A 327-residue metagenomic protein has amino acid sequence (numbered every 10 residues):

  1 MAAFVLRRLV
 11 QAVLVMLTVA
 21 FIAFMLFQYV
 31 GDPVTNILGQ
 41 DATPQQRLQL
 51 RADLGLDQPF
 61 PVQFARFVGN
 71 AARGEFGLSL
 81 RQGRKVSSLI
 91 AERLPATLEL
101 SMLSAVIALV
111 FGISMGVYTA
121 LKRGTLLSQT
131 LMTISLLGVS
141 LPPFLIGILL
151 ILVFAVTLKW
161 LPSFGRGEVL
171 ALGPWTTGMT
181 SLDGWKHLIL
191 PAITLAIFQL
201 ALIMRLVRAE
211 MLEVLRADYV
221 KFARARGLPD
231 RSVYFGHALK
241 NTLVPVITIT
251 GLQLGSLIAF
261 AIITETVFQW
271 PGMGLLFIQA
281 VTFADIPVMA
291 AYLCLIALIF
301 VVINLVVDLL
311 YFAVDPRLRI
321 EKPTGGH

Functional and structural regions predicted by a protein language model:
M1-R7, Q11, S114-L150, V244-V246: Cytoplasmic-entry segments and transmembrane alpha-helices of multi-pass inner-membrane transporters
A2-A3, L94-L127, V156, G173-H327: Alpha-helical transmembrane segments of integral membrane proteins, especially multi-pass inner/plasma-membrane
L9, F60-F76, V86, I90 (+6 more regions): Hydrophobic alpha-helical segments of integral membrane proteins, encompassing both true transmembrane helices
A12, A20, T43, A108-L109 (+5 more regions): Residue-level recognition of pore/gate-forming positions within transmembrane alpha-helices of multi-pass
V15-A65, L158-T180: Hydrophobic alpha-helical transmembrane segments of membrane transport/permease proteins and related membrane-embedded
A23-V30, Q58, G69, I134-G165 (+2 more regions): Membrane-water interface segments at the C-terminal ends of transmembrane alpha-helices in multi-pass inner-membrane
Q40-G55, M132-F144, L190-A196, S232-I249: Hydrophobic alpha-helical transmembrane segments
D57-I113: An internal, D/E-rich "acidic patch" concept
